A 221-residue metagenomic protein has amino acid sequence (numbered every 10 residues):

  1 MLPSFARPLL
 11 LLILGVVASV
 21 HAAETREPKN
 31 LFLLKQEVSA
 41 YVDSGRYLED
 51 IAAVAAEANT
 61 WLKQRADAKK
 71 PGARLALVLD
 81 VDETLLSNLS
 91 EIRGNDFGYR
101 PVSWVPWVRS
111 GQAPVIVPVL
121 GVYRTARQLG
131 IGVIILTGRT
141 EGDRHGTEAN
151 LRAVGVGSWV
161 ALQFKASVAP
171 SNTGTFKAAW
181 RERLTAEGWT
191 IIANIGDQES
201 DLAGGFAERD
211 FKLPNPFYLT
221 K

Functional and structural regions predicted by a protein language model:
M1-L9: Bacterial N-terminal signal peptides that target proteins for export
P8-V17: Bacterial N-terminal signal peptides
V20-L79: Non-catalytic pre-domain segments flanking phosphatase-related domains
E24-L33, G45, I131, T140-K221: C-terminal cap/substrate-recognition subdomain and adjoining C-terminal extension of metal-dependent phosphatase-like
Y47-A58, V115-V122, D143, T147 (+1 more regions): Stable alpha-helical elements in mature extracytoplasmic
A76-N88: Asp-based phosphoryl-transfer active-site loop
L86, I92-V115: Metal-dependent phosphoesterase signature
W104-I134, E141-G142: Short, acidic loop-to-helix structural element flanking the phosphoryl-transfer center in phosphate-processing enzymes
